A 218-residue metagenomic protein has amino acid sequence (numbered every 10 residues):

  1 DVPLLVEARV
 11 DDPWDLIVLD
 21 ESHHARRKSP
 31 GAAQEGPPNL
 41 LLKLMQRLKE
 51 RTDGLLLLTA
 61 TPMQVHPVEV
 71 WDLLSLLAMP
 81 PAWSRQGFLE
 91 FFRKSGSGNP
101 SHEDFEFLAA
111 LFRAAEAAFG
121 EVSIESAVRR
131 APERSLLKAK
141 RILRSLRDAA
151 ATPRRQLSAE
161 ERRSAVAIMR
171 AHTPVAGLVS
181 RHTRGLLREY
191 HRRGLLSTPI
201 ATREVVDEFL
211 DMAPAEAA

Functional and structural regions predicted by a protein language model:
D1-W14, G31-D53, L57, P81-A218: Inter-lobe coupling linker of SF2 helicases/translocases
D12, V68-W71: Surface-exposed alpha-helical interface segments used for non-catalytic interactions
L16, Q64-V68, M169: Conserved structured core elements
H23-L41, H66-E69: Conserved ATPase-coupling elements of RecA-like P-loop NTPase cores
R26, L74-L77, F92, V179: Hydrophobic aliphatic residues
T59-T61: Conserved donor-binding loops in enzymes that form glycosidic bonds
V70-W83: A short helix-turn-beta junction within AAA+ P-loop NTPase domains corresponding to the substrate/partner-engaging
